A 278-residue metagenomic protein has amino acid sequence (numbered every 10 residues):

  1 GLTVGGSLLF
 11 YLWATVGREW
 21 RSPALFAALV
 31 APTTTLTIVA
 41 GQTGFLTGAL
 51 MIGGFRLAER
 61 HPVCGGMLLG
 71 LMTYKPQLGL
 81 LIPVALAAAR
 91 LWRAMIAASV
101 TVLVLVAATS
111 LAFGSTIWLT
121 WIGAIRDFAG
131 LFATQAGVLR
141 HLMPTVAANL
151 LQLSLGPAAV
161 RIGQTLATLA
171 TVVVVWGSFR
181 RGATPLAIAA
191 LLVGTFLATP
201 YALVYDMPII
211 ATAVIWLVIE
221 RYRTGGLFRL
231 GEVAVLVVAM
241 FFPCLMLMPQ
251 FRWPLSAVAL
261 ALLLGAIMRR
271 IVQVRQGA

Functional and structural regions predicted by a protein language model:
G1-G65, L86-Y222, G277-A278: Primarily membrane-embedded glycan-assembly and transfer machineries that use lipid-linked glycans
L68-L71: Transmembrane beta-strand segments that form the barrel wall of outer-membrane beta-barrel proteins
V218-A278: Aromatic-enriched
